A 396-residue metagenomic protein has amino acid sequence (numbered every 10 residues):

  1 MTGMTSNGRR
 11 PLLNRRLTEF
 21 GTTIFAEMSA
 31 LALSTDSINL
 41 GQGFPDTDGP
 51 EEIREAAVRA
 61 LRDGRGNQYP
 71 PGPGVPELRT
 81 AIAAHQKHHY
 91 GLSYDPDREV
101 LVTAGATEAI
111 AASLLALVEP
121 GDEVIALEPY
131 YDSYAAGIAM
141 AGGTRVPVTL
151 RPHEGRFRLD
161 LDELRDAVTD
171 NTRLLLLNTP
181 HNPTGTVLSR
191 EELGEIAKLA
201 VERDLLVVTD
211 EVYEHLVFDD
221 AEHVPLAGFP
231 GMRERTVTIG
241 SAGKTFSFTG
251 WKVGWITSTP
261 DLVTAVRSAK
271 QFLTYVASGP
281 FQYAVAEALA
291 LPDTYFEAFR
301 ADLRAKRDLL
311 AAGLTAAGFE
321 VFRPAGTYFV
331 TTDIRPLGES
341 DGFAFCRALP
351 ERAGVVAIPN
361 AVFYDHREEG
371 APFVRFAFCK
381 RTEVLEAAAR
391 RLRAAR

Functional and structural regions predicted by a protein language model:
T2, D166, A348-A357, V362-R396: PLP-dependent enzyme catalytic core of the Aspartate aminotransferase-like
T5-R9, N14-G105, A112, D160-E163 (+2 more regions): N-terminal small-domain helix-loop-helix segment of the aminotransferase-like
N7, F229, R233-R304, G313 (+1 more regions): Conserved core segment of the aminotransferase class I/II
T35, A141, E202-R203, A317 (+1 more regions): Helix C-cap/helix->beta junction micro-motif
A116-I138: Conserved PLP-anchoring active-site segment centered on the Schiff-base-forming lysine
V146, L150-D219: Active-site phosphate-binding strand-loop segment of PLP-dependent enzymes
A286, D302-A311, V321-I334: Conserved glycine-rich beta-strand-loop-beta hairpin in the small C-terminal domain of fold type I
